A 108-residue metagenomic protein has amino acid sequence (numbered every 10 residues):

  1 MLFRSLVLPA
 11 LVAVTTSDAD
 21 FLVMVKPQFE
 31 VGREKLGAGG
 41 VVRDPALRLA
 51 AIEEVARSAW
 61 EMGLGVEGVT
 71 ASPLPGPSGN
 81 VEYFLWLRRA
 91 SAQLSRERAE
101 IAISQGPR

Functional and structural regions predicted by a protein language model:
M1-L2: Short, small-residue-biased leader/transition segments that mark boundaries at the very start of proteins
L8-L22: A short glycine-rich, Lys/Arg-flanked "PGG" loop and its adjoining helix->strand segment in the class I
K26, G79: Residue-level signal for inorganic ion chemistry
P27-D44: Short, glycine-/aromatic-enriched active-site segment of Class I SAM-dependent methyltransferases
R48-M62: Short alpha-helix
L64-P75: Conserved S-adenosyl-L-methionine
V81, L85-R108: Flexible, glycine-/basic-rich loop-and-beta segments that form/coincide with the SAM-dependent methyltransferase
